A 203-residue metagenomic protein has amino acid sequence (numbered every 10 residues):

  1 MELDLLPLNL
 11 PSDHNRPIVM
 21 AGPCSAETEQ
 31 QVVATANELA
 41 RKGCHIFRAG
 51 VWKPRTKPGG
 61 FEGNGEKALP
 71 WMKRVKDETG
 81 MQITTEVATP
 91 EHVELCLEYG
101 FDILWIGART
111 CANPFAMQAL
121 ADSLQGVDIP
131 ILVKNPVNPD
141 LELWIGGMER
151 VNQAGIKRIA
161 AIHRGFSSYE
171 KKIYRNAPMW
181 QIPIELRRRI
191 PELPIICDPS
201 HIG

Functional and structural regions predicted by a protein language model:
M1-M20: N-terminal amphipathic alpha-helix/helix-capping segment at the start of soluble metabolic enzymes
S12, A116-G203: Catalytic alpha/beta core domains of metabolic enzymes, predominantly
H14-I18, G43-H45, D77-I83, G100-D102 (+3 more regions): Short, well-ordered coil/turn segments that N-cap beta-strands
P17-A34, P58-E62, Q82-V87, G107-A108 (+3 more regions): Active-site mouth loops of central-metabolism enzymes
T28-A36, P90-G100, L141-G147: Catalytic cores of alpha/beta
R48-K67: Glycine-rich, proline-tolerant flexible connector loops at the mouths of alpha/beta enzymes
F61-P70, R175-Q181: Charged helix-capping and loop-helix junction motifs
E62-N64, G80-V93, D102-M117, I129-L141 (+1 more regions): Catalytic beta/alpha-barrel core
